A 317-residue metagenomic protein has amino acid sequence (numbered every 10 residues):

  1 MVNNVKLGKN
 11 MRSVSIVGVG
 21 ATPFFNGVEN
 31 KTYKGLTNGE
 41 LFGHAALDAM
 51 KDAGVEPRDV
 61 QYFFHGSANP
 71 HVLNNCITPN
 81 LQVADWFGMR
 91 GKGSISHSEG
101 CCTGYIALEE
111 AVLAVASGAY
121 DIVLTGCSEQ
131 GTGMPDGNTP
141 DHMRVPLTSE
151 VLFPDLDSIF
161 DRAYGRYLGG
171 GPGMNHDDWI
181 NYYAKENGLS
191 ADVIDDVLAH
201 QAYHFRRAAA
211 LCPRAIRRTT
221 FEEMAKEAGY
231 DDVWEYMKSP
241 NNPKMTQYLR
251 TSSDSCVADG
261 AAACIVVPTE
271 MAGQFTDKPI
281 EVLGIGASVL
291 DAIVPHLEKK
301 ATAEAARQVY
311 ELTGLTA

Functional and structural regions predicted by a protein language model:
V2-G39, D48, L152-R166, E186 (+2 more regions): Condensing-enzyme catalytic core mediating Claisen C-C bond formation in acyl metabolism
M11-P23, M50-Q61, V72-L81: N-terminal glycine-rich anion-binding loops that anchor highly charged ligand groups
M11-R12, T32-G43, E56-F64, P70-H71 (+4 more regions): Metallocofactor- and cofactor-centric catalytic cores in central/energy metabolism, strongly enriched
I16, P57-S67, G93-E99, V123-S128 (+3 more regions): Beta-strand segments within the central parallel beta-sheet cores of soluble alpha/beta enzyme folds
G27-E29, C76, M134-P140, A210-R214 (+1 more regions): Short acidic, glycine/serine/threonine-rich loops at helix termini
P70-G126, Q130-D136, D141-M174, A225-S253 (+2 more regions): Conserved catalytic cysteine-centered active-site region of acyl-thioester-dependent Claisen-condensing enzymes
S98-E129, G170-R218, C264-E270: Active-site-proximal alpha-helical scaffold in enzymes
V193-D196, H200-G260: Polyanion-binding loop/helix "lid" in catalytic or ligand-binding cores
